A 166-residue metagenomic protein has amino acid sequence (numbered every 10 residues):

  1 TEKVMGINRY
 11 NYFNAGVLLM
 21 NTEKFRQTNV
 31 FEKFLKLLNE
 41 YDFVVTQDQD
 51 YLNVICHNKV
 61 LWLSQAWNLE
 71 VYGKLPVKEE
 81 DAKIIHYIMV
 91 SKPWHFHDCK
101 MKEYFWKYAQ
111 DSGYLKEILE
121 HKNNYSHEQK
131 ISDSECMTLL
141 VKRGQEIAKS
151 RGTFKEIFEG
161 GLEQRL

Functional and structural regions predicted by a protein language model:
T1-R9, E32: Short, flexible, basic/aromatic active-site loop/helix in glycosyltransferases
R9-Y10, P76: Short secondary-structure boundary/capping segments
A15, M20-L166: A glycosyltransferase accessory/donor-loop signature
